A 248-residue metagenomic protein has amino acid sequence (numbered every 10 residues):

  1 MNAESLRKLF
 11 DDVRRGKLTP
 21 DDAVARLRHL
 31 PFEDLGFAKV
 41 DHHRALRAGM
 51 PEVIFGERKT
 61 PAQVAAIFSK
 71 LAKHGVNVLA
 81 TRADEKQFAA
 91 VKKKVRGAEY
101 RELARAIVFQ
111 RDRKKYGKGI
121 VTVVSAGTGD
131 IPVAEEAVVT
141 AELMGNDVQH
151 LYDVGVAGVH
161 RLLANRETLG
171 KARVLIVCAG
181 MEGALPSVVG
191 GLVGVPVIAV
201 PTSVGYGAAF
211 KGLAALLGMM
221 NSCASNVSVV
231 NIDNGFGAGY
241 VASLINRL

Functional and structural regions predicted by a protein language model:
M1-D84, F88-A89, K94: Long amphipathic alpha-helical segments
V53-I54, I120-A126, L175-V177, V230: Short glycine-rich or small-residue beta-strand-to-loop segments that form or flank ligand, phosphate, metal/Fe-S
A62-V64, D130-E135, V159-H160, A179-V189 (+2 more regions): Short glycine/serine/threonine-rich phosphate/pyrophosphate-binding segments that cradle anionic phosphate groups
A104-V108, D147-T168, L213-A214, V230: Glycine-rich oxoanion-binding loops at beta->alpha junctions
K118-H160: Glycine-rich phosphate/diphosphate-binding loop of Rossmann-like nucleotide-binding domains
S125, R166-G170, V174, V204-L248: C-terminal binding/interaction regions
A164-T202: Glycine-rich phosphate-binding loop
